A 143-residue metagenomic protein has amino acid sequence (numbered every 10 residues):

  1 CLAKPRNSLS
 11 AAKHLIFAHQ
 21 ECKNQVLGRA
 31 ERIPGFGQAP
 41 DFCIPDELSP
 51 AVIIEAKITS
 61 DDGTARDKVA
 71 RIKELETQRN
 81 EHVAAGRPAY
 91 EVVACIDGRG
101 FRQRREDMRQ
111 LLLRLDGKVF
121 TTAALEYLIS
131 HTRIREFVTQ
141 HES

Functional and structural regions predicted by a protein language model:
S8-S10, H14-S143: Catalytic core segments in nucleotide and nucleic-acid processing enzymes
